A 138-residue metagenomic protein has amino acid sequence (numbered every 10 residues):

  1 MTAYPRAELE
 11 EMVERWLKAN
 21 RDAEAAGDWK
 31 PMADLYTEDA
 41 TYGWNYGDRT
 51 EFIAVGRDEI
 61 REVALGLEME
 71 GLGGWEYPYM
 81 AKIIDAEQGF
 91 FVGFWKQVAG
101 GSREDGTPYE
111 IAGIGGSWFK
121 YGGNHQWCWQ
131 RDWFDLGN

Functional and structural regions predicted by a protein language model:
A3-A7, E104-E110, N138: A short acidic/glycine-rich loop-to-helix N-cap element
R6-E10, E14, W29-G89: A solvent-exposed, acidic/Ser-Thr-rich amphipathic alpha-helical stretch
N20, M32-A33, A40, G56 (+5 more regions): Hydrophobic pocket/interface hotspot
I60, Y77-I84, Q97, I114-K120 (+1 more regions): Hydrophobic/aromatic beta-strand elements that line small-molecule binding cavities or substrate pockets in beta-rich
M69-G73, V98-E110: Short, cysteine-centered beta-strand-loop-beta hairpins and adjacent loop/turn segments enriched in charged/polar
A86-A99: A short hydrophobic beta-strand element
F90, A112-N138: Short beta-strand edge/turn micro-motifs at domain boundaries
